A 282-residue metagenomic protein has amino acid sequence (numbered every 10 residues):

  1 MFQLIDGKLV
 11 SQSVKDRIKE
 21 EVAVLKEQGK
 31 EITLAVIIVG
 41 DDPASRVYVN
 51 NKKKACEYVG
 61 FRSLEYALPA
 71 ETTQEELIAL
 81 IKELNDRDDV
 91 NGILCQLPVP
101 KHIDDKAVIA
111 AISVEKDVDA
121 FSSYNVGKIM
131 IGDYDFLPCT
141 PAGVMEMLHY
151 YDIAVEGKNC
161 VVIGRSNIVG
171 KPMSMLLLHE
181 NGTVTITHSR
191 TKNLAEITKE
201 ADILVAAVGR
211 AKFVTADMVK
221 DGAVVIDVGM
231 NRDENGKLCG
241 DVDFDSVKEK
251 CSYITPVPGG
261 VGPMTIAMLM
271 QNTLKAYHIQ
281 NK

Functional and structural regions predicted by a protein language model:
M1-K30: Positively charged, low-complexity intrinsically disordered leader regions
V39-K53, D135-V224, K237-K248: Glycine-rich phosphate/diphosphate-binding loop of Rossmann-like nucleotide-binding domains
C56-A70, V184-I186: Short beta-strand elements in bilobed, periplasmic/extracellular small-molecule ligand-binding domains
E76-R87: Short, well-structured alpha-helical segments in soluble
L94-V155: Anion-binding alpha/beta catalytic cores of soluble intermediary-metabolism enzymes, centered on
P98, V208-R210, G229-M230: Short glycine-/small-residue-rich Rossmann-like dinucleotide-binding loops
K101-H102, K212-V214, D233-E234: Short glycine-rich, flexible loops that bind phosphorylated cofactors or substrates
K106-S122, V126, G229-Q280: Rossmann-fold NAD(P)-binding glycine/threonine-rich loop
